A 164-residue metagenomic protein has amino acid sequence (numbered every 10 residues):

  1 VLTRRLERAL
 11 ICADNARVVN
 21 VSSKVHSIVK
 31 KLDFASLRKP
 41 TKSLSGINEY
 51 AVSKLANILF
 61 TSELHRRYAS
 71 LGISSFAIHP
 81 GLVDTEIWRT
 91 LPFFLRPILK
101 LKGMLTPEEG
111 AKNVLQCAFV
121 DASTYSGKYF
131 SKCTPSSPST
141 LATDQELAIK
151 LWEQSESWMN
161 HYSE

Functional and structural regions predicted by a protein language model:
V1-L6, L10, F60-T61, C117: Hydrophobic positions on the long internal alpha-helix of Rossmann-like NAD(P)-dependent oxidoreductase domains
I11-L99: Catalytic loop of short-chain dehydrogenase/reductase
S27-K31, L141, E146-E164: Non-catalytic terminal and boundary segments that flank Rossmann-like NAD(P)-dependent oxidoreductase
S53, A77, L99-P138, T143-L147: C-terminal helical subdomain
Y68-G72, T124, N160-E164: Surface-exposed helix-capping loop/turn segments at secondary-structure junctions
